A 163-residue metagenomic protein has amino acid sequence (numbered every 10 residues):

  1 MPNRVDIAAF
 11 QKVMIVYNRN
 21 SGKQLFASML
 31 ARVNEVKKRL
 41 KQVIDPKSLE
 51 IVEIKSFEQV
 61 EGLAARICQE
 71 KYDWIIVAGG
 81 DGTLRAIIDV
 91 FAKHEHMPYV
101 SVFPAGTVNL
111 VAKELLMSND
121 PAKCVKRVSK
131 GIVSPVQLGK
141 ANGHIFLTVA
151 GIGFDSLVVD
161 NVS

Functional and structural regions predicted by a protein language model:
M1-A78, R85, D89-V90: ATP/NTP phosphate-donor binding region
M14, V43, I54, K93-S163: Catalytic core of DAGKc-family lipid kinases
S21, A78-D81, A105, A150-I152: Short glycine-rich loop/turn motifs that provide flexible caps or phosphate-binding loops at active sites
A31-E35, T83-L84, D120-A122, S129-G131: Short amphipathic alpha-helical surface micro-motifs
